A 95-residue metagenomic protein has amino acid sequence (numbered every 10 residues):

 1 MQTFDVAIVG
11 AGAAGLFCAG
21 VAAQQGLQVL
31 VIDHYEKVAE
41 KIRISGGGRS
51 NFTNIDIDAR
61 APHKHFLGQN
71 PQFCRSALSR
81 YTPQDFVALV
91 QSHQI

Functional and structural regions predicted by a protein language model:
Q2-V31: N-terminal Rossmann-like FAD-binding beta1-loop-alpha1 element of flavoenzymes
H34-I95: Conserved N-terminal/central alpha/beta ligand/cofactor-binding core
